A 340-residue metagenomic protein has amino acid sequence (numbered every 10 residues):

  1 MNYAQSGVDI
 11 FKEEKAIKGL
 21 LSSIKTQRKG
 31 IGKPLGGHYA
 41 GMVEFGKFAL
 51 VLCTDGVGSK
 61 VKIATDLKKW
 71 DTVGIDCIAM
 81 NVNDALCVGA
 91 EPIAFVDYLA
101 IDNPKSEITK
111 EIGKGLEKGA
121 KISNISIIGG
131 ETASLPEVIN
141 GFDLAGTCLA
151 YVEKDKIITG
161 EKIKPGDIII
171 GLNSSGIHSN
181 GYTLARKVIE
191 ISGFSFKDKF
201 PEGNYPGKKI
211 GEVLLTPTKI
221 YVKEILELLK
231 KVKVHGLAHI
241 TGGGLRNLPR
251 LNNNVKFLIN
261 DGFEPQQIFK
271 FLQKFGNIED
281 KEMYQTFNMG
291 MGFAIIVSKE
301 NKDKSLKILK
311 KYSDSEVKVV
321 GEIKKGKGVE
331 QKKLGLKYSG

Functional and structural regions predicted by a protein language model:
M1-L86, N124-I128, K164, G171 (+3 more regions): N-terminal glycine-rich phosphate/pyrophosphate-binding loops that anchor nucleotide-derived ligands and cofactors
N2-Q5, I108-S126, I139-F142, S195 (+2 more regions): Glycine-/charge-enriched secondary-structure boundary and capping motifs
K18, A40, D76-M80, K114 (+4 more regions): Short, contiguous clusters of charged residues that form electrostatic/catalytic patches at enzyme active sites, used
L21, E44-A49, V57, D76-C77 (+3 more regions): Glycine-rich anion-binding loops of enzyme active sites
Q27-G30, G37-H38, F45-A49, K68-K69 (+11 more regions): Short coil/turn connectors at secondary-structure junctions
H38, G130-S134, V152-I158, Y221-I225 (+2 more regions): Glycine-rich, charged/polar anion/phosphate-binding loops that engage phosphate groups from diverse ligands
N83-F95, E282: Short, flexible active-site-proximal loops enriched in glycine and acidic residues
P165-K208, E212: Acidic, glycine-rich loop-and-beta core segments that form the ion-binding/anion-interacting portion of active sites
